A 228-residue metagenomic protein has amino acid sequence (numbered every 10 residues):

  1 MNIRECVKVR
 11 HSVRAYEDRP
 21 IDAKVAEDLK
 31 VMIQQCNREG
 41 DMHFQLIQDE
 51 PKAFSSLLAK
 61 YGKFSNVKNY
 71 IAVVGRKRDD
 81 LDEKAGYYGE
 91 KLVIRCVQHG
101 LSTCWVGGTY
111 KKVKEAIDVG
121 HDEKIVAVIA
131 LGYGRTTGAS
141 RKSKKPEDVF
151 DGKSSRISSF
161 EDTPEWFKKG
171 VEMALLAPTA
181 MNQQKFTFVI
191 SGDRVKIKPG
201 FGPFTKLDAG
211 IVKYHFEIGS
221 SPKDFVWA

Functional and structural regions predicted by a protein language model:
M1-A228: Acidic, surface-exposed loops and disordered segments
